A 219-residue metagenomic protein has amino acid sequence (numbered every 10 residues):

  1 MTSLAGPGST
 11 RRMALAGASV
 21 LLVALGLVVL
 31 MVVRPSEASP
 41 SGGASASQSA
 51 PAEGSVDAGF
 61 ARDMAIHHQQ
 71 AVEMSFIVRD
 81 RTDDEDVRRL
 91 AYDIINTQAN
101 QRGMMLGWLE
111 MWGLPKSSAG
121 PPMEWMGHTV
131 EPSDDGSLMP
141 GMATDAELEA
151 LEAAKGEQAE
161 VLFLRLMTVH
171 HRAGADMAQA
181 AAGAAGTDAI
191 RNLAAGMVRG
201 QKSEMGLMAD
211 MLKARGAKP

Functional and structural regions predicted by a protein language model:
L4-P219: All-alpha RGS (Regulator of G-protein Signaling) helical domain and cognate RGS-like helical scaffolds
